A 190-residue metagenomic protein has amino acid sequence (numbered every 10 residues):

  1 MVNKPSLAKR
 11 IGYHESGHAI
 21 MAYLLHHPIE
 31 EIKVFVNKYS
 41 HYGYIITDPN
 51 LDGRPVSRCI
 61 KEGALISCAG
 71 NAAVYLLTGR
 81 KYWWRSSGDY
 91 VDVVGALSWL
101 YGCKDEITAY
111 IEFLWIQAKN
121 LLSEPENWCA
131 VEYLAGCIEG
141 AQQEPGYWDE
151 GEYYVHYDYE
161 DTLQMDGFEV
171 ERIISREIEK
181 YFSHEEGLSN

Functional and structural regions predicted by a protein language model:
V2-N190: Soluble catalytic regions of large protease machineries
